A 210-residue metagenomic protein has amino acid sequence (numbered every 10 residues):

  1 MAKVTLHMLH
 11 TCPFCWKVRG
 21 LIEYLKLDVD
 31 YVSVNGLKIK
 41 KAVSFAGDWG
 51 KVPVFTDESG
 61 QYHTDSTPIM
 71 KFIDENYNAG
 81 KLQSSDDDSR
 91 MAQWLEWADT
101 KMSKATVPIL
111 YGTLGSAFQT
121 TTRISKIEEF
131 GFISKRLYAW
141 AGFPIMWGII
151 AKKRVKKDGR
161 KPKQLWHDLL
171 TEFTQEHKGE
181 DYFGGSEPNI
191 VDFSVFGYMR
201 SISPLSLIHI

Functional and structural regions predicted by a protein language model:
M1-I133: GST-like domain detector, emphasizing the conserved glutathione-binding G-site in the N-terminal thioredoxin-like
W49-V52, I149, I202-L205: Short acidic (Asp/Glu) and glycine-rich catalytic loops that position anionic groups and cofactors
S59, G159-K163, P188: Amphipathic, non-membrane alpha-helical segments in soluble helical-bundle scaffolds
D87, P162, F183-S186: Residue-level recognition of alpha-helical structural elements
F130-A151: Aromatic- and acid-rich polysaccharide-binding/catalytic face of secreted or lumenal carbohydrate-active enzymes
P144-D181: A mid-sequence, solvent-exposed acidic-amphipathic segment
F183-P204: GST superfamily/GST-like fold recognition
I208-I210: Conserved small/polar residues in nucleotide/adenosyl-binding loops
